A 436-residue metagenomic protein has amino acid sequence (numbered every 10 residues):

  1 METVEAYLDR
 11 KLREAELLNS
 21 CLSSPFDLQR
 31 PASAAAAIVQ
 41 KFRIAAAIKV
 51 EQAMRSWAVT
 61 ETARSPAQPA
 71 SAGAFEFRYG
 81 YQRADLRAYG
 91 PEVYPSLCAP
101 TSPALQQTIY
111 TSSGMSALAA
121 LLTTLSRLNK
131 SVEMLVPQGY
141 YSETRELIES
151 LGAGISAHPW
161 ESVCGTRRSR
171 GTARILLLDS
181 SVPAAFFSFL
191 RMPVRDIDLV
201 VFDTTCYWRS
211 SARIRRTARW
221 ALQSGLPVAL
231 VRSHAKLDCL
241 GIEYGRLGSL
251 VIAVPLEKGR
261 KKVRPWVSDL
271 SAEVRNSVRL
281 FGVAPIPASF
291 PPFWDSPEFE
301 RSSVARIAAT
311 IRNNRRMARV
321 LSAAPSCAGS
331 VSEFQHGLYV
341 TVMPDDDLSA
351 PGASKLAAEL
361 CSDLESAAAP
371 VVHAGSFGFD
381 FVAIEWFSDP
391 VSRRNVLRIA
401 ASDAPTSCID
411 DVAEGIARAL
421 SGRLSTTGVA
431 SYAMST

Functional and structural regions predicted by a protein language model:
M1-L151, S156, V163-T166, S303 (+2 more regions): Conserved N-terminal alpha-helix of the aminotransferase class I/II PLP-enzyme fold
E5, D27, A36-E51, C206 (+4 more regions): Active-site C-terminal subdomain of aminotransferase-like
A104-Q106, G152-H158, T172-A173, S224-P227 (+1 more regions): A short helix-to-beta-strand connector/capping loop
A119, T123, C164-R168, F187-R191 (+1 more regions): Amphipathic, non-transmembrane alpha-helical secondary structure
A119-T124, S142-S150, F187-L190, S210-R216 (+2 more regions): A short acidic (Asp/Glu
V136-G139, L177-V182, D203-C206, M343-D345 (+1 more regions): Structural motif
H158-P227, S233-L237: Active-site phosphate-binding strand-loop segment of PLP-dependent enzymes
